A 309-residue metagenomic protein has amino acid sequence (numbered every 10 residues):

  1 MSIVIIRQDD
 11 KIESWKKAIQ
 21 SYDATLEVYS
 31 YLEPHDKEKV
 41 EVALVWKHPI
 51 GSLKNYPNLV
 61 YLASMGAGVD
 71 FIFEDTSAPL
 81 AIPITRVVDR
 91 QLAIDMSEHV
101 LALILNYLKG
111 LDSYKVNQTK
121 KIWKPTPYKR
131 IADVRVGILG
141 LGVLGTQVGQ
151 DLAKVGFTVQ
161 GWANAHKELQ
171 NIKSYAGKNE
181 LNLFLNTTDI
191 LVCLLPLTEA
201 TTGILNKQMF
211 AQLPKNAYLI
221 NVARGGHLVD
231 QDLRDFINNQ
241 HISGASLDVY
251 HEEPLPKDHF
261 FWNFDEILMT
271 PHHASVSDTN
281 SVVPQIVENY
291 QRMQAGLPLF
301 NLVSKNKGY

Functional and structural regions predicted by a protein language model:
M1-V40: N-terminal glycine-/charge-rich "phosphate-binding" loop or analogous flexible N-terminal tail
E27-K39, I50-L53, I172-T187: Short acidic low-complexity segments
E41-K115: Phosphate/diphosphate ligand-binding glycine-rich loop within oxidoreductases
S77-Q91, K215-Y218, D235-H251, N263-H273: Rossmann-fold dehydrogenase core element
R86-S97, S113, E253-Y309: C-terminal helix-to-coil terminal segments
Y114-Q147: Glycine-rich NAD(P)-binding loop of Rossmann-like domains
V155-N171: NAD(P)-binding Rossmann-fold cofactor-contacting core
H166-F260: Rossmann-like adenosine-cofactor binding region
